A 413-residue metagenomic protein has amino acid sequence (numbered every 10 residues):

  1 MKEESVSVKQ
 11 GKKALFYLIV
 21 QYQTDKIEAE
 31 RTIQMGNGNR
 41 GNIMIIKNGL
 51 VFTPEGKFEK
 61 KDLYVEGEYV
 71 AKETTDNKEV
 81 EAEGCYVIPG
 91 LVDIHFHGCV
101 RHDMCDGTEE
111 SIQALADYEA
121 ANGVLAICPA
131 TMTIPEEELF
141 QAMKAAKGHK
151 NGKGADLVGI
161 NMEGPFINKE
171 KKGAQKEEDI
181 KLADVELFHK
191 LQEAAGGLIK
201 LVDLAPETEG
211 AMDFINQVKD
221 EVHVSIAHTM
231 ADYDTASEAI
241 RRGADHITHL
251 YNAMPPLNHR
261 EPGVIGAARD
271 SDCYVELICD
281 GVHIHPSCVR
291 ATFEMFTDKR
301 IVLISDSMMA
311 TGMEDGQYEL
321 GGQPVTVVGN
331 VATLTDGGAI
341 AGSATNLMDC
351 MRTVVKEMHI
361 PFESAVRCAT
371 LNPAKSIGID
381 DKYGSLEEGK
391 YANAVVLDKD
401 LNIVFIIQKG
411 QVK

Functional and structural regions predicted by a protein language model:
V6, Q10-I19, N39: N-terminal amphipathic/hydrophobic targeting modules at extreme N-termini, encompassing cleavable Sec/SRP-type signal
F16-K26, R31-G36: Short, positively charged and aromatic/hydrophobic N-terminal segments
N37-I88: Histidine-rich, glycine-flanked metal-binding segment
C85-G107: Di-metal (Zn2+ and/or Mg2+/Mn2+) metal-binding site signature of metallo-dependent hydrolases with the MBL/beta-CASP
H97, Q113-A142, A155-N168, A195-E207 (+4 more regions): Divalent metal-dependent hydrolysis catalytic cores, especially in the metallo-beta-lactamase
Y118-C128, N168-G196, I240-L250, V264-Y274 (+1 more regions): Active-site gating loops and adjacent loop-to-helix segments of metal-dependent hydrolytic enzymes
E193-M313: Active-site core of metal-dependent hydrolases
A267-L277, E294-S305, T311-L397: His/Asp/Glu-enriched, well-ordered alpha-helical/loop segment that forms or immediately abuts the divalent-metal
